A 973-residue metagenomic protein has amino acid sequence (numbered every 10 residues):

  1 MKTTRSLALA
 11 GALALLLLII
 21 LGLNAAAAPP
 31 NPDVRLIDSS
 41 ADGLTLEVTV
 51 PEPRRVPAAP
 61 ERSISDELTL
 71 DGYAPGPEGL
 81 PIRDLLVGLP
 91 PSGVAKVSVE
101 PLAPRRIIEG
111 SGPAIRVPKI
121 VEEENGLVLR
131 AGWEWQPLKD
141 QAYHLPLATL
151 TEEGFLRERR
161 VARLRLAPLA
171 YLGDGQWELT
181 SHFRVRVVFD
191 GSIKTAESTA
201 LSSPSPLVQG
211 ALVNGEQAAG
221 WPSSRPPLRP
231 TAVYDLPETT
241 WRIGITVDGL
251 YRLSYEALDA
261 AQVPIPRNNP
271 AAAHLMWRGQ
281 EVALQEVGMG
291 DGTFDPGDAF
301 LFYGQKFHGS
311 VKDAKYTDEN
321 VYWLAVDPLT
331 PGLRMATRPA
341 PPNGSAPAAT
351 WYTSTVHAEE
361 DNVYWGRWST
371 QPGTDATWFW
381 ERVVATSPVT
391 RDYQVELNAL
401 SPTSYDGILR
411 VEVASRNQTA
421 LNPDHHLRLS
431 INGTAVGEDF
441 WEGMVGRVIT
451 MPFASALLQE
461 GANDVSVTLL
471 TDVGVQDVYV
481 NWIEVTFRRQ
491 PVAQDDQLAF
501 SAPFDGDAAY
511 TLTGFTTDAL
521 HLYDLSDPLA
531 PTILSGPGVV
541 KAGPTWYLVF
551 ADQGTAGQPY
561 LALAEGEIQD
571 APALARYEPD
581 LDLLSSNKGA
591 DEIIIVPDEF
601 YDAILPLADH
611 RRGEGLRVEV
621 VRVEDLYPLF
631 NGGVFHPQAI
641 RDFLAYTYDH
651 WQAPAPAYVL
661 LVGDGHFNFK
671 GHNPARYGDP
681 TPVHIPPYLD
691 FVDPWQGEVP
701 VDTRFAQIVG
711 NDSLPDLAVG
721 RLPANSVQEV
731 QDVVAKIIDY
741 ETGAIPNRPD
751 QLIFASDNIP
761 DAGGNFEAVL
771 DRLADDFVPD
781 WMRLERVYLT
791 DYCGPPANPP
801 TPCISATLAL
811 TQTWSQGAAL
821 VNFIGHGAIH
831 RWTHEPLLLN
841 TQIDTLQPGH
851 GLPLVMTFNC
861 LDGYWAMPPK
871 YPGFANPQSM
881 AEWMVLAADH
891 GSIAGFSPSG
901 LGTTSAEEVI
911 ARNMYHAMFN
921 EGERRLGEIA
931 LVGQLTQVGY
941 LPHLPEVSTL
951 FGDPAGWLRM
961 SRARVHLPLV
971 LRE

Functional and structural regions predicted by a protein language model:
M1-K2, L17: A detector of low-complexity, intrinsically disordered, Ser/Thr/Gly/Pro/Ala-rich segments
K2-A12: Bacterial N-terminal signal peptides that target proteins for export
A10-G22: Bacterial N-terminal signal peptides
L23-A27: Sec-dependent signal peptide cleavage junction
A28-A963: Cysteine-dependent hydrolase recognition
A963-E973: Short acidic, low-complexity intrinsically disordered linear motifs used for protein-protein interactions
